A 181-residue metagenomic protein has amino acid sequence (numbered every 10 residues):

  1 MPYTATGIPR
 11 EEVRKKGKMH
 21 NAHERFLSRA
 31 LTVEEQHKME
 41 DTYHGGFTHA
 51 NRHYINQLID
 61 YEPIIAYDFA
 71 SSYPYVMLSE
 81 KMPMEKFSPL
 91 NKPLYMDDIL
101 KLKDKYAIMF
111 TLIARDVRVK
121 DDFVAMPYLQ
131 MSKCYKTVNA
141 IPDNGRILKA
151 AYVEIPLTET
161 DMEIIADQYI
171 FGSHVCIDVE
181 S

Functional and structural regions predicted by a protein language model:
M1-S181: Conserved acidic
